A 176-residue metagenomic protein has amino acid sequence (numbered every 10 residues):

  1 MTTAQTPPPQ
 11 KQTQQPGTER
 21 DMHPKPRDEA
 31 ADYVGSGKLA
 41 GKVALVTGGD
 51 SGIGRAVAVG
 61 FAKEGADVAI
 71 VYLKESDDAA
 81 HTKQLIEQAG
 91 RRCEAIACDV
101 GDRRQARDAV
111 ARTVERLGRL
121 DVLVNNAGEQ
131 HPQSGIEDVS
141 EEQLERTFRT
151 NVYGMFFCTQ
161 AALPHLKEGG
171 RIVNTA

Functional and structural regions predicted by a protein language model:
M1-A40, G169: Non-catalytic terminal and boundary segments that flank Rossmann-like NAD(P)-dependent oxidoreductase
G37-A69: Canonical Rossmann dinucleotide-binding motif of NAD(H)/NADP(H)-dependent dehydrogenases/reductases, specifically
V46-T47, N125-G128, R171-A176: Structural signature of the Rossmann-like NAD(P)-dependent dehydrogenase/reductase core
V59, A111, E115, T150-G170: Amphipathic alpha-helical dimer-interface segment in Rossmann-like NAD(P)H-dependent oxidoreductases
A66-H81: Conserved glycine-rich Rossmann-like NAD(P)H-binding loop of the short-chain dehydrogenase/reductase
S76, A97-V110, E141: The beta1-alpha1 cofactor-binding region of Rossmann-like NAD(H)/NADP(H)-dependent oxidoreductases
A89-R92, A111-N125, H131-P132, G170: A glycine-rich helix->loop->beta "capping" turn within Rossmann-like NAD(P)(H)-dependent oxidoreductase domains
D121, E129, E137-F156, V173: Catalytic Tyr-X3-Lys loop
